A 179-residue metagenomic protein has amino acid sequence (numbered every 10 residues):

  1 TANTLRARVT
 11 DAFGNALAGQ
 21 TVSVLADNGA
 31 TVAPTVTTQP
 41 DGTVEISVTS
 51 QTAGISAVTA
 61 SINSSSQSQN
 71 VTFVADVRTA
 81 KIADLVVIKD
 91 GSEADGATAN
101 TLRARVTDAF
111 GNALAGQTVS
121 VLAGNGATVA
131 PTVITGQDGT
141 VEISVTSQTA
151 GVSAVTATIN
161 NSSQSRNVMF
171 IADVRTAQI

Functional and structural regions predicted by a protein language model:
T1-I179: The feature marks long extracellular or luminal low-complexity segments
